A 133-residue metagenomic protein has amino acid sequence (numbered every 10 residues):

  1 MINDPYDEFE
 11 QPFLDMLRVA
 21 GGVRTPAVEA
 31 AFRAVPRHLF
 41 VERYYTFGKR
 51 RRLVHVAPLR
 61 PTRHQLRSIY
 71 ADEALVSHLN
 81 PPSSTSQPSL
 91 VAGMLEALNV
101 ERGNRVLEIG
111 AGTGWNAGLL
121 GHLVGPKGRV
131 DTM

Functional and structural regions predicted by a protein language model:
M1-P126: Class I SAM-dependent transferase core
R129-M133: Conserved SAM-binding motif I beta-strand of class I
